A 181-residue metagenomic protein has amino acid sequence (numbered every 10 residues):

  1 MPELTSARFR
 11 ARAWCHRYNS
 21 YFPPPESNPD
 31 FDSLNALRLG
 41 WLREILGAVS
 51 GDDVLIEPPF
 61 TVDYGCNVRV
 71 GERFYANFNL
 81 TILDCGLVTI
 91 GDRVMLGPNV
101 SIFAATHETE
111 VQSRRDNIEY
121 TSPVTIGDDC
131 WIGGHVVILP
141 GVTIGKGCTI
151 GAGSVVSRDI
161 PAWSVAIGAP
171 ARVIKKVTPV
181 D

Functional and structural regions predicted by a protein language model:
M1-D53, A171-K175, V180-D181: Terminal amphipathic alpha-helical/low-complexity segments used for targeting or macromolecular assembly
F60-T143, A169-D181: Flexible, glycine/small-residue-enriched loop-and-beta-strand segment within the central core of proteins
W131, T149, V165-I167: Short-chain dehydrogenase/reductase
G141-K146, S157-R158: Active-site/ligand-binding-proximal alpha/beta "capping" segment
V142, W163-S164: Extracytoplasmic/periplasmic beta-strand context in beta-sandwich domains, especially the cupredoxin/COX2 CuA-binding
S157-W163, V180: Gly/Pro- and small hydrophobic-enriched strand-loop and loop-to-helix capping segments that sit at the rims
